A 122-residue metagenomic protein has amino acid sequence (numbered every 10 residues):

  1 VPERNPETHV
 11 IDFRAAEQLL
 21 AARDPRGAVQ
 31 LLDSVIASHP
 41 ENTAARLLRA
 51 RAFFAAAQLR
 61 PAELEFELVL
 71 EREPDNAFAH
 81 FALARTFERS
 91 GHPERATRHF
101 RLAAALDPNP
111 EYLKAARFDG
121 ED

Functional and structural regions predicted by a protein language model:
V1-I11: TPR-adjacent "capping" and linker segments in tetratricopeptide-repeat scaffold/adaptor proteins
R4, S38, R72, R89 (+1 more regions): Structural marker of alpha-solenoid helical repeat scaffolds
V10, A44, P61, F78 (+1 more regions): Start-of-helix register in tetratricopeptide repeats
E17, R51, R85, F118-D119: Residue-level recognition of tetratricopeptide repeat
A22-Q30, S34, A56-L68, S90-L102: Structural signature of tandem alpha-helical TPR/SEL1-like repeats, specifically the intra-repeat loop/turn
S34-A55: Short, charge-rich amphipathic alpha-helical segments embedded in non-transmembrane helical bundles/solenoids
